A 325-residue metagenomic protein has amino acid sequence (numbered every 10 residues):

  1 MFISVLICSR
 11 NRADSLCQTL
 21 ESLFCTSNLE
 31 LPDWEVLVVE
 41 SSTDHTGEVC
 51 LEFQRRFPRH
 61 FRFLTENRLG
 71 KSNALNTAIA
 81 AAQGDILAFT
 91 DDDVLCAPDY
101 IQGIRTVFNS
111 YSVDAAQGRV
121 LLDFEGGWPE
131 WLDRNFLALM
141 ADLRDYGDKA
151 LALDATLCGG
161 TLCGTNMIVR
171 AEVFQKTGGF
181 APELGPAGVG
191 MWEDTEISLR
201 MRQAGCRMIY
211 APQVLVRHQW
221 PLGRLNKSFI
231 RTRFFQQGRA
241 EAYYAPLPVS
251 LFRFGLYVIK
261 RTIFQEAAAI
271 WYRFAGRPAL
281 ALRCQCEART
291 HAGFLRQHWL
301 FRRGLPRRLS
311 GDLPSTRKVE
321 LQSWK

Functional and structural regions predicted by a protein language model:
R12-S27: Short, well-formed alpha-helical segments that are part of the catalytic scaffolds of diverse glycosyltransferases
S22, V39-E48, V94: A conserved acidic beta->alpha catalytic loop
E66-A82: Glycine-rich, basic loop-to-helix element that forms the pyrophosphate-binding segment of sugar-nucleotide handling
L87: Short aromatic/hydrophobic "clamp" motif used to bind/position activated sugar donors
D99-L132: Conserved donor NDP-sugar-binding/catalytic core segment of glycosyltransferases
F136-G159: Short, flexible, basic/aromatic active-site loop/helix in glycosyltransferases
L162, P186-L199: Acidic donor-binding loop at a coil-to-helix junction in glycosyltransferase catalytic cores that engages
T232-Q236, S250-K325: Non-catalytic, C-terminal membrane-associated alpha-helical segments of glycosyltransferases
